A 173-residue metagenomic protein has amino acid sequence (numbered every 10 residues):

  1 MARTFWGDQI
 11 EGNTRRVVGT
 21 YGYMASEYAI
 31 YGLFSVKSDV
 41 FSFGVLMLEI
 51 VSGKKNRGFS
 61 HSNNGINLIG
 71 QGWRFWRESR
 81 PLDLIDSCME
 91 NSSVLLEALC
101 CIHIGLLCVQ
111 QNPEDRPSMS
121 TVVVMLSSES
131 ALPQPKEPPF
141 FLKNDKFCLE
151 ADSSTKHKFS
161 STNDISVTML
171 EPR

Functional and structural regions predicted by a protein language model:
M1-R3: Activation segment
G12, I30-V36: Activation segment
D39: Conserved catalytic-loop aspartate of Hanks-type protein kinases
G53, E78: Flexible loop/cap residues within protein kinase catalytic domains
N63, C88-R173: Intrinsically disordered, low-complexity cytosolic regulatory tails and linkers adjacent to catalytic/signaling modules
